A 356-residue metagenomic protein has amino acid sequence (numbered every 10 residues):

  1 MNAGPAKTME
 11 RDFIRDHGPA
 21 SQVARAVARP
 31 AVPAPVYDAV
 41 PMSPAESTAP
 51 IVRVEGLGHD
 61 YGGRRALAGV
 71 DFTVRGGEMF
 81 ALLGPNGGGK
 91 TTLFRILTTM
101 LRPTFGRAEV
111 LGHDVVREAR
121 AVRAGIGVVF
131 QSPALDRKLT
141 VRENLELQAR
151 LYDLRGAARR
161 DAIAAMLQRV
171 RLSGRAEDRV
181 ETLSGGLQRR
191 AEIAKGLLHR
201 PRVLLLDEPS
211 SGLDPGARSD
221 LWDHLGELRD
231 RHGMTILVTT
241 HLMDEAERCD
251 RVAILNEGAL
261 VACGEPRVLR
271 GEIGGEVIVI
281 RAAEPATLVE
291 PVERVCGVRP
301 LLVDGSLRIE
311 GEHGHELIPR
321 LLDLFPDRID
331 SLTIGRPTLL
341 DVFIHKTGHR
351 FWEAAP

Functional and structural regions predicted by a protein language model:
E146, R150, A157-R175: Conserved ABC ATPase "signature" region
R179-G186: Conserved ABC ATPase signature
R200: Conserved catalytic motifs of ABC-family nucleotide-binding domains
L204-D207: Catalytic Walker B motif of ABC-type/P-loop ATPase nucleotide-binding domains
S219-R231: Helical segment within the ABC ATPase nucleotide-binding domain
G275-R350: Short, charged/small-residue-rich alpha-helical element at the C-terminal edge of ABC transporter nucleotide-binding
